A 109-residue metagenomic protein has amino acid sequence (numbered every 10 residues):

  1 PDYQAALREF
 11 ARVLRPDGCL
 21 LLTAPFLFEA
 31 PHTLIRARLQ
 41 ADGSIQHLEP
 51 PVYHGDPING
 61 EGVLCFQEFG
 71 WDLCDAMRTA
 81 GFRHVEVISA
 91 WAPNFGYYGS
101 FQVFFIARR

Functional and structural regions predicted by a protein language model:
D2-R109: S-adenosyl-L-methionine-dependent methyltransferase catalytic module, highlighting the catalytic core
